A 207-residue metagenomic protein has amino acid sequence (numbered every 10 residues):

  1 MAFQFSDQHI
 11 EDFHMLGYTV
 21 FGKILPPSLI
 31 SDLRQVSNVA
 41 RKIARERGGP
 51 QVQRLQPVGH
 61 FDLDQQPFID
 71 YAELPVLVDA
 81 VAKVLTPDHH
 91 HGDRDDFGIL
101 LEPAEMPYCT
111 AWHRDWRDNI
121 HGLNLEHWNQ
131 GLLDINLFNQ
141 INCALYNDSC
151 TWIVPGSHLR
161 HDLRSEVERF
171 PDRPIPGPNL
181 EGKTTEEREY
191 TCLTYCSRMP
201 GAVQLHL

Functional and structural regions predicted by a protein language model:
M1-M15, G22-H127: Non-heme Fe(II)-dependent double-stranded beta-helix
M15-L16, P200: Structured helix-beta-strand junction loops
Y18, Y71, H89-H91, Y108 (+4 more regions): Sequence-level detector for tyrosine residue identity
Y18-V20, V203: Residue-level preference for the first positions of well-ordered beta-strands
G98-M106, W116-R117, C143-C150, S157-R160: Short acidic/polar capping segments at secondary-structure boundaries
L132-F138, A144-L207: Double-stranded beta-helix
